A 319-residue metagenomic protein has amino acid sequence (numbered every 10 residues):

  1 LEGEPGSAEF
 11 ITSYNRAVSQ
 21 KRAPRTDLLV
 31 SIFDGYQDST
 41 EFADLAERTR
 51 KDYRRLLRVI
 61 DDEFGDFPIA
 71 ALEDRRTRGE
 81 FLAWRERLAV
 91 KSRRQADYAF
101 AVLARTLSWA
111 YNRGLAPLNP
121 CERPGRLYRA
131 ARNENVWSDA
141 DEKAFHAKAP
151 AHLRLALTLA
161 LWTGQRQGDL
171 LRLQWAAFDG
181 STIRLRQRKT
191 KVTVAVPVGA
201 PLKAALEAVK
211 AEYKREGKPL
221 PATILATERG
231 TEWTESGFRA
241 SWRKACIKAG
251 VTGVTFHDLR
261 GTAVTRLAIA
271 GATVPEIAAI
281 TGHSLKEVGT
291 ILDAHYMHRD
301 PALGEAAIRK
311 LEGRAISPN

Functional and structural regions predicted by a protein language model:
A23, V136, Q187-K191, V274 (+1 more regions): Catalytic-site neighborhood detector that most strongly recognizes the C-terminal catalytic loop/helix of tyrosine
R25-Y111, P120-R126, D141, R239 (+1 more regions): Short, Lys/Arg-enriched alpha-helical recognition elements, typified by the DNA-recognition helix
R93, D97-A101, N112, A116-Q167 (+5 more regions): Basic, Lys/Arg- and aromatic-enriched nucleic-acid-binding interface segment
E122, A144, V194-A200, A204-A208 (+2 more regions): DNA/chromatin major-groove-contacting recognition/catalytic segments
R154-T158, W162, G168-D169, K244 (+1 more regions): C-terminal catalytic core of tyrosine-transesterase DNA break-rejoin enzymes
A177-T182, G253, A272-A294, P318: Short, polar N-cap/turn motifs at the start of nucleic acid-interacting alpha helices
G199-T252, P275: Active-site/catalytic core of tyrosine-dependent DNA strand-transfer enzymes
A211-P219, T227-G230, E287-T290, L303-N319: C-terminal secondary-structure termini that scaffold catalytic or DNA-interacting sites
